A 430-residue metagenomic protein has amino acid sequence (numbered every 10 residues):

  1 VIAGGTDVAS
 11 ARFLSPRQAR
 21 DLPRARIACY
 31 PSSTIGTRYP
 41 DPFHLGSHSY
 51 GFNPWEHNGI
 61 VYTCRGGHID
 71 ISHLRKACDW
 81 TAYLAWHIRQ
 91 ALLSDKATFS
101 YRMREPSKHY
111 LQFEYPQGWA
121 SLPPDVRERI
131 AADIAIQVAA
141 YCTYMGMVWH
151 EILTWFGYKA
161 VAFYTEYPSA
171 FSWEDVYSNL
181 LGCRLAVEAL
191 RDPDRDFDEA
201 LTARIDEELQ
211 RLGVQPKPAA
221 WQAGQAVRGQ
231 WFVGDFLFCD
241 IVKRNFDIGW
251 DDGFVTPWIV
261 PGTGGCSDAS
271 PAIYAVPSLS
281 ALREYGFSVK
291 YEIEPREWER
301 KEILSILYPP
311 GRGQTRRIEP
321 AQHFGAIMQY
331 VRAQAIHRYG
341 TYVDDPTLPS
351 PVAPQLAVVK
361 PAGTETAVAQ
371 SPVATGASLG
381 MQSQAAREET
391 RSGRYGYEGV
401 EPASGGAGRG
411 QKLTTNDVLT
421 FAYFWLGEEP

Functional and structural regions predicted by a protein language model:
I2, G146, A170, T390-G393 (+1 more regions): A subset of signal/propeptide-processing and intrinsically disordered low-complexity segments in secreted/extracellular
I2-P168, V187-A362, A367-A369, L379 (+1 more regions): Bulky hydrophobic segments
E151, D175, L181: Divalent metal-coordination and catalytic microenvironments
P168-E174: A glycine-rich, coil/turn loop motif that links secondary-structure elements
V358-E429: Long, low-complexity repeat tracts used as extracellular stalks/passenger repeats and O-glycosylation platforms
